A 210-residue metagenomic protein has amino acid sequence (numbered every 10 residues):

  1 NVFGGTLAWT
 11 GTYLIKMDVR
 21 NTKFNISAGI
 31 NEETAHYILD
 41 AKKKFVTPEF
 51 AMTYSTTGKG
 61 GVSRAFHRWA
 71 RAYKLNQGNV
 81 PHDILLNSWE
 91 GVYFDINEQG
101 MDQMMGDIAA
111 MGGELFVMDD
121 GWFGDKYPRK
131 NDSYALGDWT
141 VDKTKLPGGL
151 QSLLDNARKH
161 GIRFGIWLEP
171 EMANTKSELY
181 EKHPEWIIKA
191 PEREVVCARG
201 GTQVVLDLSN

Functional and structural regions predicted by a protein language model:
N1-W69, L75: N-terminal accessory beta-strand-rich subdomains and adjacent acidic, glycine-rich linkers that precede catalytic cores
K23-I26, H67-Y73, Q103-D107, H183-I187: Short, low-complexity, polar/charged sequence segments that are solvent-exposed and flexible
N79-N210: Aromatic-lined carbohydrate-binding/catalytic grooves of carbohydrate-active enzymes
